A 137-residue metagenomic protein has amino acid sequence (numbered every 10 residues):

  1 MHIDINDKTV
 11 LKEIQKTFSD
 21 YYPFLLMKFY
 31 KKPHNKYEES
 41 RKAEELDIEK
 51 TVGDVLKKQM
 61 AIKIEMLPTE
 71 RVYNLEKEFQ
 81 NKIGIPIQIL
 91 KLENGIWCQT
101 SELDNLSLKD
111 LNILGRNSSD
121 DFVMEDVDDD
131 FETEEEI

Functional and structural regions predicted by a protein language model:
M1-D4: N-terminal leader and targeting sequences that precede the mature domain
N6-L25, L67-I85: Extracellular/lumenal glycan-associated surfaces
D7, Q15-E49: Charged, low-complexity intrinsically disordered regulatory segments in eukaryotic signaling
A43-W97, E102-M124: Short, solvent-exposed interaction modules
M124-I137: Short acidic DE-rich linear segments
